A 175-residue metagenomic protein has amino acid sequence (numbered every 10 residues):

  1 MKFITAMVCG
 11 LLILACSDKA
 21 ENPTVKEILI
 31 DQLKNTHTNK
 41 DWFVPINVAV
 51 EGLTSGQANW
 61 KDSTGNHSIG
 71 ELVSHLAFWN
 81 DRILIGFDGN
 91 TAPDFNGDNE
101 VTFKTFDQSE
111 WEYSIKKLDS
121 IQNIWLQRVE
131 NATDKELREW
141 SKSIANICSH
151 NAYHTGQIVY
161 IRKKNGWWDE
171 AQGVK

Functional and structural regions predicted by a protein language model:
M1-M7: Sec-dependent signal peptide recognition, specifically the positively charged N-region followed immediately by
L14-A15: C-terminal motif of bacterial Sec signal peptides marking the signal peptidase cleavage site
N22-T24, L29-I30, K34-F43, N47 (+2 more regions): Short, contiguous alpha-helical
A49-V50, R128: Well-ordered alpha-helical scaffold segments within catalytic/enzyme domains
T102-K135, K142-A145: Acidic/histidine-rich alpha-helical segments that form the ligand environment of transition-metal centers
